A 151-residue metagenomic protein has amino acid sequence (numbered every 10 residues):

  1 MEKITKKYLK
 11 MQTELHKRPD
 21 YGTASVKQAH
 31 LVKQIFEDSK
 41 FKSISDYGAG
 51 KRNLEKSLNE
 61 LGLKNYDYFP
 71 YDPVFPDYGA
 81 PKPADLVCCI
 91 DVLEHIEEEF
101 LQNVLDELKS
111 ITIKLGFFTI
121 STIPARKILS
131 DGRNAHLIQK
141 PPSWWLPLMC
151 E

Functional and structural regions predicted by a protein language model:
M1-A84, Q102-L105, I111, G132-W144 (+1 more regions): Conserved N-terminal segment of class I S-adenosyl-L-methionine
P76, P124-A125: Surface-exposed, flexible loop/turn segments at secondary-structure boundaries
C88: A conserved beta-strand element that flanks and buttresses the S-adenosyl-L-methionine
V92-H95: Hydrophobic adenine-recognition pocket in adenosine-nucleotide-binding enzymes
T112-T122: Conserved beta-strand signature within the Rossmann-like core of class I S-adenosyl-L-methionine
A125-D131: A short acidic, helix-capping loop that chelates divalent metal ions and anchors anionic groups
E151: Active-site or metal-binding loop neighborhoods of secreted/extracellular toxin and effector enzymes
